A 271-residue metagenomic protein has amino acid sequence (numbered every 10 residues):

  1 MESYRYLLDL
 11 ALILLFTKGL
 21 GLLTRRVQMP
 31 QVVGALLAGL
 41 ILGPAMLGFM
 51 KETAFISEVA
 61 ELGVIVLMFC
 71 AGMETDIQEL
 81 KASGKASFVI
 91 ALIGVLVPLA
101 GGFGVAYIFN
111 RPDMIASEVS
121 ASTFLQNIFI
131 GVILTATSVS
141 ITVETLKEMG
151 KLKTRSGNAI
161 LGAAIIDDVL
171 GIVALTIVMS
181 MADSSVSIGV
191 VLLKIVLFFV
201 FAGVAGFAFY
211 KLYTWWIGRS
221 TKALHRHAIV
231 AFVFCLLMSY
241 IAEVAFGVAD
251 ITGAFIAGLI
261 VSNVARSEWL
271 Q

Functional and structural regions predicted by a protein language model:
M1-L12, E52-C70, S120-T137, L192-V204 (+1 more regions): Structural signature of hydrophobic alpha-helical transmembrane segments
R5-L20, D76-D113, F124-L125, V186-A205: Entry/N-cap segments of selected transmembrane alpha helices and their immediately preceding amphipathic helices
L10-A11, K18-G19, V169-L270: Core mid-bundle transmembrane helix pairs that form the ion/substrate translocation pathway in diverse multi-pass
T24-M29, F49-E58, E74-I90, V119 (+4 more regions): Interfacial helix-loop-helix linkers and transmembrane-helix boundary segments in multi-pass membrane proteins
A35-P44, I90-G104, G162-T176, L224-Y240: Small-residue-rich segments of transmembrane alpha-helices in multi-pass membrane proteins, especially helix faces
A38, V64-M68, P98-A106, N110 (+4 more regions): Alpha-helical transmembrane segments and their lipid-water interface positions in multi-pass membrane proteins
A38-L42, S57-S83, M179-D183, A205 (+1 more regions): Hydrophobic transmembrane alpha-helices of secondary-active transporters and Na+-translocating membrane complexes
L67, A71-T75, V97, G101 (+2 more regions): Short helical (or helix-break) motifs at transmembrane helix termini and adjacent helical loops in multi-pass membrane
